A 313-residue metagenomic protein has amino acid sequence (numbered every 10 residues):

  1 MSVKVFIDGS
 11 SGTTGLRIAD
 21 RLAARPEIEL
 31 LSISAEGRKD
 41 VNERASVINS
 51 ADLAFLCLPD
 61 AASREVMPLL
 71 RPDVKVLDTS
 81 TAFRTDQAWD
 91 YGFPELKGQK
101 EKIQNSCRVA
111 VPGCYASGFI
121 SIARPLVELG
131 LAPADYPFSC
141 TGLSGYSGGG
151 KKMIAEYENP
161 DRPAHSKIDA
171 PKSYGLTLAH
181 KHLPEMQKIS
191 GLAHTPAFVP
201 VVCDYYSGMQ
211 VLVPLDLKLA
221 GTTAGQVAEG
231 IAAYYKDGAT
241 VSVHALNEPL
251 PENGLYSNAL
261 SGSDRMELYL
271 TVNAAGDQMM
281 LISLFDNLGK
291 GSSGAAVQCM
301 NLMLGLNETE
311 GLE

Functional and structural regions predicted by a protein language model:
M1-Y174, V272-A274, E310-L312: N-terminal Rossmann-like NAD(P) cofactor-binding subdomain of oxidoreductases, focused on the glycine-rich
S11-A45, P137, T141, Y146-L281: C-terminal substrate-binding/catalytic lobe of Rossmann-fold NAD(P)-dependent oxidoreductases
V109, V227-G230, A296: PAPS/PAP-binding and catalytic site of the sulfotransferase fold
C114, L219, N287: Residue-level signal for short, function-critical loop segments
A116-A123, A179, S293, V297: Short, hydrophobic/amphipathic alpha-helical packing segments that form internal helix faces or helix-helix interfaces
P125-L129, D216, C299-L306: Active-site catalytic microenvironments for nucleophilic, acid-base chemistry
S257-E313: C-terminal helical cap and adjacent loop that interface with cofactors, partners, or active-site loops
